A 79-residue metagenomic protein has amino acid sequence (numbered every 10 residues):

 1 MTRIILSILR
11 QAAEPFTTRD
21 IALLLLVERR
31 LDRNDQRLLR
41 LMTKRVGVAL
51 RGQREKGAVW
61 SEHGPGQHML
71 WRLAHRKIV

Functional and structural regions predicted by a protein language model:
M1, R76-V79: Intrinsically disordered, low-complexity serine/threonine- and proline-rich regulatory segments
M1-T17, R45, R51-R54: Positively charged, polyanion-binding regions of nucleic-acid-associated proteins
R10-R19, L24, E28-L31, W71-R76: Short capping segments at the starts of secondary-structure elements
R19, D35, H63-G64: Residue-level detector of family-conserved "landmark" positions at structurally sensitive sites
L26-V48: Short, positively charged loop/turn segments that connect secondary-structure elements
R51-G64: A short, conserved structural fragment
P65-M69: Short acidic/glycine-enriched loop/turn segments that link adjacent beta-strands
